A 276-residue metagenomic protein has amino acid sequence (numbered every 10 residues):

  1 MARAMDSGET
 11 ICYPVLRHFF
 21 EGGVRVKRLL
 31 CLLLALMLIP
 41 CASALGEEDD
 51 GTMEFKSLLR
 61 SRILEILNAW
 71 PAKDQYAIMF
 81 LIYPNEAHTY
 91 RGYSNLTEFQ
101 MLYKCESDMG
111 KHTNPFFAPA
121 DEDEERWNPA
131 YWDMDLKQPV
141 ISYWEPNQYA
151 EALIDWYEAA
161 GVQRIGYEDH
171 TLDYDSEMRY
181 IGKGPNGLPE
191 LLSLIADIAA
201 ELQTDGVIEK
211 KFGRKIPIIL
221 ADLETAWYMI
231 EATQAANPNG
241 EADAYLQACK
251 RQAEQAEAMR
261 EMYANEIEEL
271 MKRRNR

Functional and structural regions predicted by a protein language model:
R3-R25: Short, Lys/Arg-enriched N-terminal segments with co-localized hydrophobic residues within the first ~10-30 amino acids
E21-G23, G46, Q163, R276: Short intrinsically disordered terminal tails
L29-L38: Sec-dependent N-terminal signal peptides
A42-E48: Sec-dependent signal peptide cleavage junction
E48-I82: Short N-terminal edge-element motif at the start of the domain
P71-A118: N-terminal interaction modules that seed assembly of large macromolecular complexes
M109-P189: Low-complexity, serine/threonine/proline-enriched polar segments
A196-R276: Glycine-rich, aromatic-bearing surface loops/beta-hairpins
